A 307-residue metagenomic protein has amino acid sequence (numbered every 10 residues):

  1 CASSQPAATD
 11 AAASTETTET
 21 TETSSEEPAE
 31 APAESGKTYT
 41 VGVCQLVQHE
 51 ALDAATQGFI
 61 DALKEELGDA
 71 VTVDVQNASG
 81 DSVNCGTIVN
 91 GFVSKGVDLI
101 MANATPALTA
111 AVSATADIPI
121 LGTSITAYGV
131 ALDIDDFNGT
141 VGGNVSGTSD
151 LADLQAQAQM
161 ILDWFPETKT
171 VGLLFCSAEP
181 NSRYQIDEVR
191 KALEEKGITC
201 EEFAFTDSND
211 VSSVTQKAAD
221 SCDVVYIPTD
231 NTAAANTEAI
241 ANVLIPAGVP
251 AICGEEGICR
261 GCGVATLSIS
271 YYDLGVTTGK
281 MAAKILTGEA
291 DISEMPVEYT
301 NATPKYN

Functional and structural regions predicted by a protein language model:
C1-T40, K64-G68: Short, low-complexity disordered leader/linker segments with a strong preference for bacterial N-terminal type II
E34-G36, Y128-T170, I269-A290: Hydrophobic alpha-helical segments within soluble ligand-binding/sensing domains
G36-I60, E66-G68, D74-N84, A178 (+1 more regions): Extracytoplasmic "Venus flytrap"
V41, F59, S146-L193, D291-N307: An alpha-beta-alpha
E65-C85, N144, A192-S208: Short beta-strand elements in bilobed, periplasmic/extracellular small-molecule ligand-binding domains
V75-D136, D230-I245, V249-G254: Beta-alpha junction/loop-to-helix N-cap segments that form part of ligand/metal-binding clefts
P180-V249, E255: Pocket-lining segment of extracytoplasmic ligand-binding domains
G257-Y306: Flexible loop/turn connectors
